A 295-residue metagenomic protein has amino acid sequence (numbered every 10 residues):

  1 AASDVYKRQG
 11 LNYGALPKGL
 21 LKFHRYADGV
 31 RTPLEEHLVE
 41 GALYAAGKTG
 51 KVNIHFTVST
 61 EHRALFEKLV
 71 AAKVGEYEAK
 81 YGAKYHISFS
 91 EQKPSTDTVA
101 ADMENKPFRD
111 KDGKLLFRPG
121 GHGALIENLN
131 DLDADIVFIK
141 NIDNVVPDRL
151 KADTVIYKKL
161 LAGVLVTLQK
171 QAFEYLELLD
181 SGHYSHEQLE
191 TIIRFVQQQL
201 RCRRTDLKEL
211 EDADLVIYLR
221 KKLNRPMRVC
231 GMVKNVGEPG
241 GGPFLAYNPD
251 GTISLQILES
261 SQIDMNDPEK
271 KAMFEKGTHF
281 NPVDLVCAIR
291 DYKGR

Functional and structural regions predicted by a protein language model:
A2-Y6: Short, small-residue-biased leader/transition segments that mark boundaries at the very start of proteins
V30-P33, A42-A46, H62, P107-L179: Extended, domain-scale alpha-helical bundle/helix-rich regions
V30-V52, A71-Y77: Histidine-anchored nucleotide/phosphate-binding helix
K51-F56, K84-S88, K114, A134-F138 (+3 more regions): Beta-sheet entry/capping signal
V58-L65, F89-D102: Short, conserved secondary-structure transition motifs
L65-E67, D97-V99, E127-N128, V137-K140 (+6 more regions): Short helix/loop capping segments that flank catalytic or ligand/cofactor-binding pockets
K140-N141, R149-E238, F244, D250: Long, K/E/R/D-enriched contiguous segments that form extended
L207-I217, R225-G294: Beta-strand-dominated extracellular/periplasmic modules and repeats in secreted or surface-exposed proteins
